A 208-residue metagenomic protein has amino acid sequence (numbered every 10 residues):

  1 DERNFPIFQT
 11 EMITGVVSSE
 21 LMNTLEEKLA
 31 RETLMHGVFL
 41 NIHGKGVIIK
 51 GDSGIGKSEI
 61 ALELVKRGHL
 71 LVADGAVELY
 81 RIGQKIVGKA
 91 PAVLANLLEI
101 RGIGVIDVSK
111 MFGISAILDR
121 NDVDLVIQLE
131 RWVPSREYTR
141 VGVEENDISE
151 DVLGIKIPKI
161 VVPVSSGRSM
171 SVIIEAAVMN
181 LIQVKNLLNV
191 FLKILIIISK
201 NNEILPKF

Functional and structural regions predicted by a protein language model:
D1-T10: Extracellular/luminal Protease-associated
E11-V16: Short, acidic/turn-prone active-site loops that include or flank metal/cofactor- and phosphate-binding residues
T24-G44: P-loop NTPase nucleotide-binding/switch module
F39-N41, I48-K50, L70-V72, E78 (+2 more regions): Structured core elements
G44-L71: Glycine-rich phosphate-binding P-loop
A73-R131: Conserved nucleotide-sensing/catalytic segment adjacent to the nucleotide-binding pocket in NTP-handling enzymes
D124-F208: Conserved NTP phosphate-binding and transfer environment spanning the P-loop NTPase/kinase superfamily
